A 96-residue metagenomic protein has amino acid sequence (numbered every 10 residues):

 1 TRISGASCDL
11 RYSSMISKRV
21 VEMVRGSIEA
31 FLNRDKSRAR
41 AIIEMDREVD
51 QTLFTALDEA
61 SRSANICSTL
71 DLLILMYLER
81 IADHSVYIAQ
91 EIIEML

Functional and structural regions predicted by a protein language model:
T1-L96: Cytosolic, long alpha-helical scaffolding segments
